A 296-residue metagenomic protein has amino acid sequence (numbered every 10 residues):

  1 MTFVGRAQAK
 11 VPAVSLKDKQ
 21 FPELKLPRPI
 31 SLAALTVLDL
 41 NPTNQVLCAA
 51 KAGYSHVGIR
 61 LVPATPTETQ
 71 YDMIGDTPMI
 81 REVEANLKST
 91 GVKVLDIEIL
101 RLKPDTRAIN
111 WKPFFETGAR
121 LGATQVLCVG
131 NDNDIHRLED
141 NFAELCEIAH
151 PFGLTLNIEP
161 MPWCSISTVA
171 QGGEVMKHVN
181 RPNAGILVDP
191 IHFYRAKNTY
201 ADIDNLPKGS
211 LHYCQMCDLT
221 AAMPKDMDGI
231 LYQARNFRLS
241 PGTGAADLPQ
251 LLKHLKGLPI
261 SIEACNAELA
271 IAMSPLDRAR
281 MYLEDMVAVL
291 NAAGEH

Functional and structural regions predicted by a protein language model:
F3-S31, T43-H56, G122, V169-V188 (+1 more regions): Histidine-acidic metal/acid-base catalytic patches
P12-D39, R81-R101: Mobile, glycine- and charge-enriched loop segments and immediately flanking short secondary-structure elements within
A33-V37, R60-A64, I99-L102, G130-N133 (+4 more regions): Active-site beta-loop-alpha junctions enriched in small/polar residues
V46, A50, N86, T90-K93 (+4 more regions): Active-site acidic/histidine proton-transfer and metal-coordination neighborhood in alpha/beta enzyme cores
G58, D96, L127, N157 (+2 more regions): Conserved beta-strand positions in the central sheet of alpha/beta enzyme cores
G58-E84: Glycine-rich, proline-tolerant flexible connector loops at the mouths of alpha/beta enzymes
T65-I74, L100-F115, D228-L239, A270-S274: Surface-exposed, active-site-proximal loop segments in enzymatic domains
D72-R81, A108-F114, L138-C146, V169-G173 (+3 more regions): Charged helix-capping and loop-helix junction motifs
